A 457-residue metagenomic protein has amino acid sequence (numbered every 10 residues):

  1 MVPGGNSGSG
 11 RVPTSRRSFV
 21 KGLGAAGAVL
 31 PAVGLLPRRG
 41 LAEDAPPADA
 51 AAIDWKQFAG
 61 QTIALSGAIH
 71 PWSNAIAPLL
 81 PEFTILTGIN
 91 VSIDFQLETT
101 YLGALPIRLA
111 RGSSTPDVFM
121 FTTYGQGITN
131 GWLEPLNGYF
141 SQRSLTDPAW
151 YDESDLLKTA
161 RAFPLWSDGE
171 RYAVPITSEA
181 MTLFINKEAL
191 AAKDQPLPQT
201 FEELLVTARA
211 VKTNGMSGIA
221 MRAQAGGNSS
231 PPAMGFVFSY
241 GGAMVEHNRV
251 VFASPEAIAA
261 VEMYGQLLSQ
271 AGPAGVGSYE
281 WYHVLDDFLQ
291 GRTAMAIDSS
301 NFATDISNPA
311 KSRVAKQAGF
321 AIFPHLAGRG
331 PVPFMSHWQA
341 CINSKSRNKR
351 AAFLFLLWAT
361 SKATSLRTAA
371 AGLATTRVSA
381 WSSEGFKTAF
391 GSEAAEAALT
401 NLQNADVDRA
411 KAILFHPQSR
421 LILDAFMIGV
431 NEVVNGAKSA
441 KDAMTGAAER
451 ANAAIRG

Functional and structural regions predicted by a protein language model:
M1-S18, L41: N-terminal secretory signal peptides
D44-Q57, Y124-A180, L205, A315-A321 (+1 more regions): Hinge/lid segment of periplasmic solute-binding proteins
A45-A50, Q57-F58, T62, V91 (+3 more regions): Conserved C-terminal helix/tail region of periplasmic/extracytoplasmic solute-binding proteins
I53-G60, N137-D155, A223, Y240-V261 (+4 more regions): Short, solvent-exposed loop/beta-turn-alpha elements that line the ligand-binding surface or hinge of extracytoplasmic
P81-L156, E188-Q199, A294-M295, K311-S312: Extracytoplasmic "Venus flytrap"/periplasmic binding protein-like
N130, S141, N301-A315, L326-I428: C-terminal lobe and pocket-closing loops of periplasmic/extracytoplasmic Venus-flytrap solute-binding proteins
R161-I176, M181, E202-V250, E256 (+1 more regions): Extracytoplasmic/periplasmic solute-binding protein
T207-K212, H247-S278, F323: Glycine-centered hinge/linker elements that transmit conformational signals in sensory and ligand-binding systems
